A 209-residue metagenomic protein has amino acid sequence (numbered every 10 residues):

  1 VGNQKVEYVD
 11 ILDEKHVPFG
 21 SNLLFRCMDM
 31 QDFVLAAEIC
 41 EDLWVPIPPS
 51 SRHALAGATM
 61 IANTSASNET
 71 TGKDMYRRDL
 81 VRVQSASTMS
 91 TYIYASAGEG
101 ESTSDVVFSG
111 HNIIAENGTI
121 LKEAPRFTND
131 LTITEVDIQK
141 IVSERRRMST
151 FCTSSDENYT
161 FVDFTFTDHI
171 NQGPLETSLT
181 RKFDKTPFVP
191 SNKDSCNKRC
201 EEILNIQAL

Functional and structural regions predicted by a protein language model:
V1-L209: Enzyme catalytic cores with a strong preference for nitrogen-chemistry domains
